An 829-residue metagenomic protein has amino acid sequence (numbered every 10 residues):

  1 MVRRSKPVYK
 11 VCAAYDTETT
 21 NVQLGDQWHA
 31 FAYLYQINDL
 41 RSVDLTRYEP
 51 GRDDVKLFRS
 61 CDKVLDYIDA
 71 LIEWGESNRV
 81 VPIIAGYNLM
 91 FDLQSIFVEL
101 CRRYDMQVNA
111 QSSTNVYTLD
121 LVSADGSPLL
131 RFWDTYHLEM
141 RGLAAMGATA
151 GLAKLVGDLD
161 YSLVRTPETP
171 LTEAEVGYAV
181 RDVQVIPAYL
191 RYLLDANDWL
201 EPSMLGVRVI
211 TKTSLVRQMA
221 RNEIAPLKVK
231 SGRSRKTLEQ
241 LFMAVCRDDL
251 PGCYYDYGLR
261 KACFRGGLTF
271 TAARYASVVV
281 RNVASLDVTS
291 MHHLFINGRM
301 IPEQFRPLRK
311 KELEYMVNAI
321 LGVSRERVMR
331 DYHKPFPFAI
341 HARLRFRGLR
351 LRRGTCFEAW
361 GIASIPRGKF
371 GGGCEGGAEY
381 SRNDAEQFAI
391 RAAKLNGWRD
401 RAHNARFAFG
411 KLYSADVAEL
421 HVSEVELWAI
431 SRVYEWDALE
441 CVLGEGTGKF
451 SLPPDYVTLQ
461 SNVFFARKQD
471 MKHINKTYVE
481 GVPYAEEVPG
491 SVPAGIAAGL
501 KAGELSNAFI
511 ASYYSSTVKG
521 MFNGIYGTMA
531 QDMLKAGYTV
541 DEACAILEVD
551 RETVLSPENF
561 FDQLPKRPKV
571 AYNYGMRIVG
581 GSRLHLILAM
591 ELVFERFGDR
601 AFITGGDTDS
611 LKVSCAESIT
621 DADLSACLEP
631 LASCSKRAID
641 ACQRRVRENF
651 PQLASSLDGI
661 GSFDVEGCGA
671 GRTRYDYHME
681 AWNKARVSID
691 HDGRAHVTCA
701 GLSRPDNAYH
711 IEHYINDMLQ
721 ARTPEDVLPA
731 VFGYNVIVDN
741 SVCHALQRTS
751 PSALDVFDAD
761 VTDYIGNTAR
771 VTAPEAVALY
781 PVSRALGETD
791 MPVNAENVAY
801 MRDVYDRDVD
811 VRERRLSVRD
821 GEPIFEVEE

Functional and structural regions predicted by a protein language model:
M1-R3: Intrinsically disordered, low-complexity N-terminal extensions of nucleic-acid-metabolism proteins
S5-A14, V22-E829: Conserved acidic
